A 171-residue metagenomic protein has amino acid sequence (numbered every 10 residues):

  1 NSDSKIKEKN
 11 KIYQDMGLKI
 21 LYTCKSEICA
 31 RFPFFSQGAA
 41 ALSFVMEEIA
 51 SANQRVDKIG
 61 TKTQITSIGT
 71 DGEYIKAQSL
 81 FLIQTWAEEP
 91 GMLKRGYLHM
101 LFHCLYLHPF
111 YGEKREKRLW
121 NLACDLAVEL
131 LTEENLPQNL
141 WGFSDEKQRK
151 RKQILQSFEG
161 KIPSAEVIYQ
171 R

Functional and structural regions predicted by a protein language model:
N1-K94, L101-R171: Short, functionally important secondary-structure microenvironments
